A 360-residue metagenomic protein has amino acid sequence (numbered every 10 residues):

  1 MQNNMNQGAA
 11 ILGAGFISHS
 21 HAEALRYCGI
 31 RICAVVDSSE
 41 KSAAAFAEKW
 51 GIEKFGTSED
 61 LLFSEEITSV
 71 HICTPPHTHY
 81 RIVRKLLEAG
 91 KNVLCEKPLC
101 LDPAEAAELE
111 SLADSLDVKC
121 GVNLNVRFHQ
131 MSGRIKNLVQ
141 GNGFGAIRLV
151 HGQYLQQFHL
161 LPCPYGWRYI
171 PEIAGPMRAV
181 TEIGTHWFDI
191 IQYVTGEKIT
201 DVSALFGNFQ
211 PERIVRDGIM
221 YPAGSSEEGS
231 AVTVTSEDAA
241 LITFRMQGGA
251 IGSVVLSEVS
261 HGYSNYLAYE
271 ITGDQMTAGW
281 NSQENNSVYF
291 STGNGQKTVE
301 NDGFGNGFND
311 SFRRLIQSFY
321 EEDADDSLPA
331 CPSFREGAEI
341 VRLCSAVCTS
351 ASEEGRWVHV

Functional and structural regions predicted by a protein language model:
M1-N4, S69-I72, S115, Q247 (+1 more regions): C-terminal helix-rich "cap/oligomerization" subdomain common to oxidoreductases
M1-W50: N-terminal Rossmann-like dinucleotide-binding module
G29, G90, D117, N142 (+2 more regions): Glycine-centered short loops/turns at secondary-structure junctions
I52-S58: Conserved SAM-binding strand-loop segment of SAM-dependent methyltransferases
T68-S69, P75-R127, N142: Beta-strand-loop-alpha-helix segment that lines the small-molecule cofactor/substrate pocket of alpha/beta enzymes
V126-V232, E354: Predominantly a Rossmann-like dinucleotide-binding segment in NAD(P)-dependent oxidoreductases
D189-N285, L315-L328: Contiguous beta-strand/loop segments that form the cofactor/metal-binding neighborhood of enzyme cores
G262, F304-Q317, P332, E339: Active-site loop of classical SDR/Rossmann-like NAD(P)-dependent oxidoreductases, centered on the catalytic Tyr-X3-Lys
